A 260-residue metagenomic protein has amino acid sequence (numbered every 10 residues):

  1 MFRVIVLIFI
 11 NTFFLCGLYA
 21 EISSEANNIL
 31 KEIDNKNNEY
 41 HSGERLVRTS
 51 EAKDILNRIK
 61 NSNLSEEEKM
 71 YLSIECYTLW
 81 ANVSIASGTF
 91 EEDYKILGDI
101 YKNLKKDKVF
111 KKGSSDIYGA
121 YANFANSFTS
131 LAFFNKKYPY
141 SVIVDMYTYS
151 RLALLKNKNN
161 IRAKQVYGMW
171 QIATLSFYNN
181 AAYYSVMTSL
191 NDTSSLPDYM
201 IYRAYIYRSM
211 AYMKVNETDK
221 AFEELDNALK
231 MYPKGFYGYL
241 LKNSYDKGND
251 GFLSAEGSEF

Functional and structural regions predicted by a protein language model:
M1-E21: Classical Sec-dependent N-terminal signal peptides that target proteins to the secretory pathway
Y19-S62, Y245-F260: Extreme N-terminal leader/anchor segments
S24-N38, L64-A86, K112-F134, N159-L175 (+1 more regions): Amphipathic alpha-helical repeat scaffolds of TPR domains
H41-I59, T89-K105, Y138-Y147, Y178-S189: Helix-turn-helix repeat elements of alpha-solenoid scaffolds
D107, A153, S189-S194, A228: Canonical positions in the second alpha-helix
V109-K112, Y138, L155, L196: Structural signature of alpha-solenoid helical repeat scaffolds
Y199-A204, K214-F260: Terminal, low-structured helical/coil segments at or just beyond the last alpha-helical repeat
